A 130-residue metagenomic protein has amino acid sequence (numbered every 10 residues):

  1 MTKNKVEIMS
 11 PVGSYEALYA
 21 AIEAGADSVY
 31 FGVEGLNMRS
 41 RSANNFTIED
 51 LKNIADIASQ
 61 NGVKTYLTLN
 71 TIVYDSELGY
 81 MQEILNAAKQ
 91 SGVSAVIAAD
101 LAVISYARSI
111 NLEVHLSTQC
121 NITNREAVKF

Functional and structural regions predicted by a protein language model:
T2-Y30: N-terminal basic/disordered segments at the start of proteins
S14, T47, L51, M81 (+1 more regions): Aromatic/hydrophobic pocket-lining residues that form the small-molecule binding cavity in soluble enzyme cores
L18, R39, Y106: Glycine/Thr-rich phosphate-binding loops of Rossmann-like dinucleotide-binding domains
V29-L51, T68-E77: Glycine-rich, proline-tolerant flexible connector loops at the mouths of alpha/beta enzymes
T47, D56-S59: Class I S-adenosyl-L-methionine
D50-N53, F130: Ligand-binding grooves and catalytic loops that recognize ribose/phosphate and carbohydrate rings, and esterified lipid
K52, S59, R108: Anion (oxyanion) recognition and catalysis
V63-K129: N-terminal active-site wall of soluble small-molecule enzyme domains
